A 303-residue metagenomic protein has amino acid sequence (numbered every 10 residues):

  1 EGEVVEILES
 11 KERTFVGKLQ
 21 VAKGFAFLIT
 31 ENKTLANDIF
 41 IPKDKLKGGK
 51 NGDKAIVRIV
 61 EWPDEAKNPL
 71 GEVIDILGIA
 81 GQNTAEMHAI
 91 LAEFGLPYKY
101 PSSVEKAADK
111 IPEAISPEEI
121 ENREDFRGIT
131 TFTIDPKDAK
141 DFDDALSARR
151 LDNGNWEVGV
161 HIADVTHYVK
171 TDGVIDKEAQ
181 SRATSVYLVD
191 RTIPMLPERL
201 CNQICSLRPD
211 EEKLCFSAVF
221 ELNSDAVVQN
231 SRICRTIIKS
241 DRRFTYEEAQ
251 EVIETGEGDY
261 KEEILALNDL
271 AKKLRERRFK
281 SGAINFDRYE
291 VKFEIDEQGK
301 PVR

Functional and structural regions predicted by a protein language model:
E1-G159, T166-E211, G299-P301: Charge-lined substrate channels and their catalytic hotspots, especially those that engage the 3′ end of RNA
V16-K18, A145-S147, V219, A283 (+1 more regions): Short, surface-exposed charged micro-motifs
L70, T131, C215, N230 (+1 more regions): A residue-level signal for beta-strand positions that form part of recognition/binding surfaces within mature
D141, E211-C215, F286-R288: Short, solvent-exposed loop/turn segments at the edges of secondary structure
L151, N223, D296: Acidic surface patches and DE-rich sequence motifs
R182-K280: Conserved catalytic alpha/beta cores of large enzymes that bind or transform nucleotide phosphates and polynucleotides
R278-V302: Core structural elements
